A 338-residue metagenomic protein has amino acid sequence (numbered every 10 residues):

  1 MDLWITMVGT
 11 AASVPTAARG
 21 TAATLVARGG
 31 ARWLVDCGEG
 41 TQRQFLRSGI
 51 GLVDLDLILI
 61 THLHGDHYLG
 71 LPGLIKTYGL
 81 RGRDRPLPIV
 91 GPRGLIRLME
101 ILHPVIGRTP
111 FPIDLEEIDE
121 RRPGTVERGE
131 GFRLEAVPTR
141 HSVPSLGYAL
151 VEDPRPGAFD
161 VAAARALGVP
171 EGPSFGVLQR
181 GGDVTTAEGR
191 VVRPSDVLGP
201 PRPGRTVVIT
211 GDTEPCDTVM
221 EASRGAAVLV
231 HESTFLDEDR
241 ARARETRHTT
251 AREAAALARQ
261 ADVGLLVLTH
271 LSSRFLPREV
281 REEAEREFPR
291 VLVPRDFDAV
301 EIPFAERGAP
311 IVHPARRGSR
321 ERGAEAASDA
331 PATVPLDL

Functional and structural regions predicted by a protein language model:
M1-I50, D84-P86, Y148-L150, G157 (+2 more regions): Conserved beta-strand hairpin/beta-sheet module of binuclear metal-dependent hydrolase folds, prominently
D2, L25, I118-L268, F275-E287 (+1 more regions): Metal-dependent phosphodiesterase/nuclease catalytic metal-binding core
T6, V90, D114-D119, E135-V137 (+1 more regions): General small-molecule cofactor/ligand-binding pocket signal
G29, D54-L55, R81-P86, Q260-V267: Short, surface-exposed connector motifs at secondary-structure boundaries
V35-G38, L55-L63, P92, V208-T213 (+3 more regions): Active-site neighborhood of phospho(di)ester-bond hydrolases with catalytic His/Asp-centered motifs
E39-V90, L115-D119: Active-site metal-binding motif and surrounding structural segment of the metallo-beta-lactamase
F45, L71-L74, M99-L102, V219 (+2 more regions): Hydrophobic packing residues within well-ordered alpha-helices of enzyme cores
R83-L87, P92-D119, R274: Active-site neighborhood of divalent metal-dependent phosphoester bond hydrolases
